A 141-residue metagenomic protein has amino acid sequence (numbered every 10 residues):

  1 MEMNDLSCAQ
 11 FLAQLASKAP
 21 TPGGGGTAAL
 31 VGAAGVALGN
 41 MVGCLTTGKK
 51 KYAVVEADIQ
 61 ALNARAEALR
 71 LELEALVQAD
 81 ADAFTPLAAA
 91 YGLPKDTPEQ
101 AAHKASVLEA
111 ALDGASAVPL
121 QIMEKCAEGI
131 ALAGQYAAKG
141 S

Functional and structural regions predicted by a protein language model:
M3-P22, A138-S141: Short, hydrophobic/aliphatic alpha-helical segments
L12-L15, V31, V42, D80: Short alpha-helical scaffolding segments that buttress acidic/His motifs in well-ordered protein cores
S17-N40: Conserved phosphate/anionic-ligand binding catalytic regions in large, soluble enzymes, centered on
L30-A34, L62, L69-L76, A111 (+1 more regions): Amphipathic alpha-helix face/heptad-repeat signature
M41-A53: Transmembrane signal-anchor/signal-peptide helices with a preference for the extracytoplasmic
K50-G92: A structural-propensity feature for long, helix-poor, extended segments
D80-S141: Amphipathic alpha-helical interface segments
